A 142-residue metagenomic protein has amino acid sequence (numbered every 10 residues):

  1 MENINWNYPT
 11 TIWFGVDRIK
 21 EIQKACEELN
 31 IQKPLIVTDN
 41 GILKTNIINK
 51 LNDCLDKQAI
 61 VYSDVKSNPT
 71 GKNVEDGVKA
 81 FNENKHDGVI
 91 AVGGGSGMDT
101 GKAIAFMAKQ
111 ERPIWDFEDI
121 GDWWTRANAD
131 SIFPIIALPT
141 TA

Functional and structural regions predicted by a protein language model:
M1-G88: ATP/NTP phosphate-donor binding region
K72-A142: Glycine/threonine-rich beta-strand-loop-alpha-helix active-site module that forms ligand/phosphate-binding
